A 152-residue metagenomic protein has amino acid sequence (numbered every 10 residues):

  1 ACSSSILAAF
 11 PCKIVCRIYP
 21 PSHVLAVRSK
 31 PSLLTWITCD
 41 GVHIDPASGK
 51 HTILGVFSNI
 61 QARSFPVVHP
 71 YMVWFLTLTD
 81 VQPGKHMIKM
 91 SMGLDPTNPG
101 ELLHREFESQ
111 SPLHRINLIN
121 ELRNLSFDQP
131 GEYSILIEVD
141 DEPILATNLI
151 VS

Functional and structural regions predicted by a protein language model:
S3-S5, S22: Serine residues within intrinsically disordered or low-complexity segments
V24-V73, I150-S152: Non-catalytic, glycine-rich low-complexity segments
Y71, P112-E121: Aromatic sugar-binding surface patches on proteins that engage polysaccharides or sugar-phosphate polymers
V73-T79: Short edge beta-strand/loop segments characteristic of extracellular beta-sandwich folds
S91-P99, E142: Change "in extracellular beta-sheet-rich domains … of secreted and cell-surface proteins" to "in beta-sheet-rich domains
G100-Q110: Solvent-exposed serine/threonine-rich low-complexity stretches and specific carbohydrate-binding patches
L113, R123-S152: Mixed-charge, glycine-accented linear interaction segment located at domain edges/termini
